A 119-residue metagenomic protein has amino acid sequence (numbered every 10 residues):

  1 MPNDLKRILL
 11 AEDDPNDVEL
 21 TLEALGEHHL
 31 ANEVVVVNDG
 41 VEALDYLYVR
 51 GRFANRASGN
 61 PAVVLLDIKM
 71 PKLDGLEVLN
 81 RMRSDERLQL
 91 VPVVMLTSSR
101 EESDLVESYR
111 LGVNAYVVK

Functional and structural regions predicted by a protein language model:
M1-L10, P15-V35, V41-L44, Y48 (+2 more regions): Non-catalytic signal-transmission and effector/linker regions of two-component phosphorelay proteins
H29, F53-G59, R83-L90, L111: Conserved phosphotransfer cores of two-component systems
L66, V94-L96: Hydrophobic/aromatic residues positioned on beta-strands within the core alpha/beta folds
I68-M70: Receiver (REC) domain active-site loop signature in two-component systems and cognate sites in sensor histidine kinases
K72-L73, M82: Hydrophobic residue at a beta-alpha junction that N-caps the helix immediately following a catalytic beta-strand/loop
D85, S99-R100: Short, conserved "switch-loop" micro-motifs in signal-transduction and mechanochemical regulators
N114: Short, glycine/charged-rich "phosphate-handling" switch motifs in NTP-dependent and phosphotransfer domains
